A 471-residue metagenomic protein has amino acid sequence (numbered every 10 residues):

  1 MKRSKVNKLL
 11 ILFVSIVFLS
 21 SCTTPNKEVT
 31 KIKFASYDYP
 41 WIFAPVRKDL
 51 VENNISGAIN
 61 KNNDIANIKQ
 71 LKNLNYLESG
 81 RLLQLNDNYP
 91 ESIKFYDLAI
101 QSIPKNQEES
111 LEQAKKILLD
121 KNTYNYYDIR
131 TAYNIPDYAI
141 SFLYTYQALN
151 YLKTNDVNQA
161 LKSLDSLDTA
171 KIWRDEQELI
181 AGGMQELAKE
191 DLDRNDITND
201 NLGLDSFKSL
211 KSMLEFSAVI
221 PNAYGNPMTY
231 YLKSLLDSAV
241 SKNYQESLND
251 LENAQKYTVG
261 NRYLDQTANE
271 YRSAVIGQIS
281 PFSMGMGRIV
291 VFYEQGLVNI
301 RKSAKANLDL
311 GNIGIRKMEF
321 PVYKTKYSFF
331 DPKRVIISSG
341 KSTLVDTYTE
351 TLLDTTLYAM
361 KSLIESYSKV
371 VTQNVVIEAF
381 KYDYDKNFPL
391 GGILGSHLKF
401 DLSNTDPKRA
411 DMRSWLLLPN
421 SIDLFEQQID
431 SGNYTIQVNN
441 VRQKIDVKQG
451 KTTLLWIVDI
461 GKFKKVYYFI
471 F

Functional and structural regions predicted by a protein language model:
F18-S21: C-terminal motif of bacterial Sec signal peptides marking the signal peptidase cleavage site
T23-K27: Bacterial signal peptide processing site
D49, L83, Y151, D237-S238: Residue at a conserved register position within TPR or TPR-like alpha-solenoid repeats
E52, N86, T154, V240-S241: Structural motif corresponding to the intra-repeat A-B loop/turn of tetratricopeptide repeats
L71-L74, S102-K115, K171-G183, Q255-G277: Boundary/linker segments of alpha-helical solenoid repeat arrays
R272-F471: Short loop/turn and low-complexity linker motifs enriched in small/turn-promoting residues
